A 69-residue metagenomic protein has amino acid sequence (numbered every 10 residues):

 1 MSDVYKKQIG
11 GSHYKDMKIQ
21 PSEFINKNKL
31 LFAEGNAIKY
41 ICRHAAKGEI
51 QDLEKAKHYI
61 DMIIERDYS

Functional and structural regions predicted by a protein language model:
M1-S69: Intrinsically disordered, low-complexity regulatory regions that flank transcription factor DNA-binding cores
